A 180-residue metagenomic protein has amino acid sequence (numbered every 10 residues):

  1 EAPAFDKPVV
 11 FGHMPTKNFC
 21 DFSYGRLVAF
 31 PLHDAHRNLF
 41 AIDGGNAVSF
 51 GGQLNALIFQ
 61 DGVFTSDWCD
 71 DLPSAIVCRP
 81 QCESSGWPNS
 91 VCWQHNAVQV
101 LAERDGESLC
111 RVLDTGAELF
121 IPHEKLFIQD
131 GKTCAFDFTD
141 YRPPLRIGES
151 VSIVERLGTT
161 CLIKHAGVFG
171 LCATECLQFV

Functional and structural regions predicted by a protein language model:
E1-V180: Feature recognizes metal-dependent phosphohydrolase scaffolds
